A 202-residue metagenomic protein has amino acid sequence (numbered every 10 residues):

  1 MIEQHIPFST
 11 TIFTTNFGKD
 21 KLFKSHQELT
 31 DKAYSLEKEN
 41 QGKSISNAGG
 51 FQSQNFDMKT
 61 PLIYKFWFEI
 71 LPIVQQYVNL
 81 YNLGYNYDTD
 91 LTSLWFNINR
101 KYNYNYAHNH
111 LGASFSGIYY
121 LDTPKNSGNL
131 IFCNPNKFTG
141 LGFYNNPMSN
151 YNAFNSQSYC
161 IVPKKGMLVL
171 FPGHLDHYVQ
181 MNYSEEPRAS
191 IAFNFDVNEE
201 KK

Functional and structural regions predicted by a protein language model:
M1-G84: Non-heme Fe(II)/2-oxoglutarate
E3-H5, V169, V179: Karyopherin-beta/Importin-beta family HEAT-repeat alpha-solenoid scaffold
F13, T92-L94, F115-G117, A189-F193: Hydrophobic residues positioned within well-ordered beta-strands of beta-sheet architectures
P61-T92, R100-S114, L121-K125: Active-site region of the double-stranded beta-helix
N97-L170, V197, K201: Catalytic core of non-heme Fe(II) oxygenases with the double-stranded beta-helix
N105-H108, H177-S184: Short beta-strand His + acidic residue motifs that chelate non-heme Fe in jelly-roll/DSBH and cupin folds
R188, A192-K202: Non-heme Fe(II)/2-oxoglutarate
